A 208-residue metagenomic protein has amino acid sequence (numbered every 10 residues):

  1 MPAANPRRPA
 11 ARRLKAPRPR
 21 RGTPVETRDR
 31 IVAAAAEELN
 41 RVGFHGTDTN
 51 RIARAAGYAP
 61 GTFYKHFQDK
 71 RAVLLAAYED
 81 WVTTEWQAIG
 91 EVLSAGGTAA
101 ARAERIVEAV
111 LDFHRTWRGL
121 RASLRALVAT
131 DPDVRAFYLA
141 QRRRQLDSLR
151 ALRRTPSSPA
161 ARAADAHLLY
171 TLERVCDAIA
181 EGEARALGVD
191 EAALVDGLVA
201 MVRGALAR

Functional and structural regions predicted by a protein language model:
M1-V42, T49-A55, A72: Basic, helix-initiating cap at the start of DNA-binding domains
A3-R8, A109, P159-G182, V189-G204: Hydrophobic alpha-helical segments that form the core of small-molecule binding pockets and/or dimer interfaces
R41-R54, G97-A101, R105-E108: DNA-binding recognition helix and immediately preceding turn/loop of helix-turn-helix/winged-helix domains
A56-F67: Short hydrophobic/aromatic patch on the recognition helix
F67, L74-W81, F137, Q141: Alpha-helical DNA-contacting segments of helix-turn-helix folds
A77-E104, L149: Amphipathic alpha-helical linker/stalk segments
T83-W86, D112-T116, P132-P156, R162-Y170 (+2 more regions): Amphipathic alpha-helical packing segments from all-alpha helical-bundle domains
L111-D133, D177-R185: Amphipathic alpha-helical segments used for helix-helix packing
